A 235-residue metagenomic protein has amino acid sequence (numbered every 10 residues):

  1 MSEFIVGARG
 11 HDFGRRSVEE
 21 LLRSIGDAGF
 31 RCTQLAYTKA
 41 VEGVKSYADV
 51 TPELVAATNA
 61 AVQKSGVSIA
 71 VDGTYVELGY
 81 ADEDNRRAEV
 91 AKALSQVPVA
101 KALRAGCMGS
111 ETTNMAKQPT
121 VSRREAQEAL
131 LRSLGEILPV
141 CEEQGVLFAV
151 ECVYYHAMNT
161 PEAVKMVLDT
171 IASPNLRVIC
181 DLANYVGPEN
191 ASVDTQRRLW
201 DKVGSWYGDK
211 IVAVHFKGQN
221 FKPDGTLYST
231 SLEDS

Functional and structural regions predicted by a protein language model:
M1-R16: Boundary/entry segment of secreted carbohydrate-active catalytic domains
D12-G14, Y37-K39, Y75-L78, T112-K117 (+3 more regions): Active-site-proximal loop/turn and secondary-structure-junction residues that shape catalytic pockets, frequently
E19-K39, L103-R104: Catalytic domains of carbohydrate-active enzymes, especially glycoside hydrolases
E19-R23, A56-A57, A61-S68, L78-C180: Active-site acidic/histidine proton-transfer and metal-coordination neighborhood in alpha/beta enzyme cores
T33, E125, R132-S235: Acidic/histidine-rich catalytic cores of soluble enzymes
T33-Q34, A70-D72, M108-G109, V214: Hydrophobic residues within beta-strands of alpha/beta enzymes
Q34-N59, T112-P119: Glycine-rich, proline-tolerant flexible connector loops at the mouths of alpha/beta enzymes
A40-K45, L78-E83, A116-V121, V186-N190 (+1 more regions): A short acidic, helix-capping loop that chelates divalent metal ions and anchors anionic groups
